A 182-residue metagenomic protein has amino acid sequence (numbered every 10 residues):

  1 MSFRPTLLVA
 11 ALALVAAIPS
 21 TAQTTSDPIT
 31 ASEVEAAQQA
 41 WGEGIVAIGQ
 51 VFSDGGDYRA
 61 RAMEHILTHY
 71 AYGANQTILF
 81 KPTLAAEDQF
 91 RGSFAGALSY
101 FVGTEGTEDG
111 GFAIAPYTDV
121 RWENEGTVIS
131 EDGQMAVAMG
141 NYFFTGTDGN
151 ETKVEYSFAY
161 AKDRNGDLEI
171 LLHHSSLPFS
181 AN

Functional and structural regions predicted by a protein language model:
M1-L8: Bacterial N-terminal signal peptides that target proteins for export
L7, W122-N124, E155: Short beta-strand-initiation
V9-A17: Bacterial N-terminal signal peptides
T21-H69: Short, low-complexity N-terminal intrinsically disordered segments enriched in polar/charged residues
Q50-A97: Short, well-ordered alpha-helical segments enriched in acidic and aromatic residues
K81-T145: Surface-exposed, charged secondary-structure patches
E131-M139, F143, G149-A181: Short beta-strand edge/turn micro-motifs at domain boundaries
